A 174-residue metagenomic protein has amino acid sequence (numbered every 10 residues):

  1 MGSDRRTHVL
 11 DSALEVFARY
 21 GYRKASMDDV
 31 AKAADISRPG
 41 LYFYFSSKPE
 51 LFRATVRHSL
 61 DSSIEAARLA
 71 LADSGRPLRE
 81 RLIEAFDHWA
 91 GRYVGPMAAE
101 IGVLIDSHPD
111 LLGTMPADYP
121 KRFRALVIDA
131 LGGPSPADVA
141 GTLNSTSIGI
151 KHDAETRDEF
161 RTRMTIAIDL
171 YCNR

Functional and structural regions predicted by a protein language model:
H8, S12, V16-E50, A54: Helix-turn-helix
A54, R68-G95, A140: Hydrophobic alpha-helical connector segments
R57-S63: Short, basic, alpha-helical segments at the C-terminal edge of helix-turn-helix-like DNA-binding modules
R76-P77, G113, Y119-T146, C172-R174: Hydrophobic alpha-helical bundle segments that form small-molecule/ligand-binding pockets
E84-I128, H152: Short secondary-structure transition hinges
H88, P134-Y171: Hydrophobic alpha-helical segments that form the core of small-molecule binding pockets and/or dimer interfaces
